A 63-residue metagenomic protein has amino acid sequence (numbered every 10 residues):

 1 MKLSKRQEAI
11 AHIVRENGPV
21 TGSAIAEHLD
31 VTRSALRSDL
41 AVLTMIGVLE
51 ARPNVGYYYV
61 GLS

Functional and structural regions predicted by a protein language model:
K5-G18: Short amphipathic alpha-helical interface segments
P19, S34: Key DNA-contact positions within bacterial/archaeal DNA-binding proteins
E27: Alpha-helical residues within the helix-turn-helix
G47: Glycine-centered, phosphate/nucleic-acid-interacting loop/turn motifs that mediate DNA/RNA or nucleotide
E50-L62: Minor-groove-contacting beta-hairpin "wing" of winged helix-turn-helix DNA-binding domains
